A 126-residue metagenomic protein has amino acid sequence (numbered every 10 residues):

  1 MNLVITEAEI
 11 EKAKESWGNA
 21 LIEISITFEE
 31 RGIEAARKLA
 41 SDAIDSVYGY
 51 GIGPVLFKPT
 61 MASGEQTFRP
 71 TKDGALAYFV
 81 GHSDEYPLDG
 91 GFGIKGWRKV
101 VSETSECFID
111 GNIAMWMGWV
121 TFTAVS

Functional and structural regions predicted by a protein language model:
M1-E11, N19-I22, V47-S126: A beta-strand edge to alpha-helix "cap/lid" segment located at domain peripheries
L21-R31: Secondary-structure edge/capping motif, primarily at the C-terminal ends of alpha-helices and the immediately following
I33-P54: Acidic helix-start/capping segments at beta-turn-to-alpha-helix junctions
